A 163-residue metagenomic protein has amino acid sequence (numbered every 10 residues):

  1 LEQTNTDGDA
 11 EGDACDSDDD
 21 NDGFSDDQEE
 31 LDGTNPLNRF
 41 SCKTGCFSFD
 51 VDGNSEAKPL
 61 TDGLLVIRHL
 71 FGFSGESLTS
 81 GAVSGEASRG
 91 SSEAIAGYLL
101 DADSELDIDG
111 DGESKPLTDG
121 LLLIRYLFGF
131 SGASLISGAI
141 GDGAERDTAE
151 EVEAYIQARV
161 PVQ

Functional and structural regions predicted by a protein language model:
L1-F47, S55: Extracellular calcium-associated, cysteine-rich motifs in secreted modular proteins
L1-T4, D22-S25, L37-N38, G72-L78 (+1 more regions): Short loop/beta submotifs within extracellular cysteine-rich repeat domains
S17, E56-G63, E113-G120, E145 (+1 more regions): Solvent-exposed, acidic/flexible segments
G45-A57, A102-S114: Short, recurring structural edge motifs at helix starts
L60-F73, L117-S131: Extracellular/lumenal glycan-associated surfaces
G75-D103, A133-Q163: Ser/Thr/Pro-rich, acidic low-complexity intrinsically disordered regulatory segments
